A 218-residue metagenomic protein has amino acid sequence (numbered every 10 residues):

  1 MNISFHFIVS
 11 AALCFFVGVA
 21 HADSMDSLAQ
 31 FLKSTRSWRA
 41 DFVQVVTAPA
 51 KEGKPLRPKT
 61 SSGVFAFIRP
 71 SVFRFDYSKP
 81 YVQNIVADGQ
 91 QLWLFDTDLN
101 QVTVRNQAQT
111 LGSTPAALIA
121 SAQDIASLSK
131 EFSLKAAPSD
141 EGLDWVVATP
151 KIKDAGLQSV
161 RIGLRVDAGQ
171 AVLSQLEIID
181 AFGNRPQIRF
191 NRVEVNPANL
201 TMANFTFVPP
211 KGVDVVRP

Functional and structural regions predicted by a protein language model:
M1-V9: Bacterial N-terminal signal peptides that target proteins for export
C14-L56, P209-P218: N-terminal leader/targeting segments and the immediate start of mature chains
K33-G89: N-terminal mature ectodomain segment of secretory-pathway/periplasmic proteins
F42, F73-D76, L92-F95, A148 (+1 more regions): Short hydrophobic/aromatic-rich beta-strand segments that constitute the beta-sheet cores of beta-sandwich/beta-barrel
Q44-A50, Y77-K79, D96, P150-I152 (+1 more regions): Short acidic, glycine-rich loop/turn motifs
V64-A116, P186-Q187: An acidic-aromatic
T103, S129-P218: Gly/Pro-enriched, hydrophobic low-complexity segments that function as extracytoplasmic propeptides/linkers
A117-K135: Anionic-ligand binding region
